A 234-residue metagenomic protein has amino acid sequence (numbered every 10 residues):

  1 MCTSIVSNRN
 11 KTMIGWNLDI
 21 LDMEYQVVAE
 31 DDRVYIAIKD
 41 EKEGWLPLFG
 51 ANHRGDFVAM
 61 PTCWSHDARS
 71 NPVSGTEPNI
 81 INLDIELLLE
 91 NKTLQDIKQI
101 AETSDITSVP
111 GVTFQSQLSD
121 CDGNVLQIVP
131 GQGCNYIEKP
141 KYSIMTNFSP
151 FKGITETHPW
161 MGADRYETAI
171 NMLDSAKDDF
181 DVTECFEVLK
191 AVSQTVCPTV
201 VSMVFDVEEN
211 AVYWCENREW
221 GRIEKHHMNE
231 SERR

Functional and structural regions predicted by a protein language model:
M1-L89, G111-F114, S119-R234: C-terminal, well-structured catalytic/ligand-binding subdomain of enzymes
L94-C121: Extracellular-facing segments of soluble proteins and assemblies that are Gly/Ser/Thr-biased and enriched in aromatics
